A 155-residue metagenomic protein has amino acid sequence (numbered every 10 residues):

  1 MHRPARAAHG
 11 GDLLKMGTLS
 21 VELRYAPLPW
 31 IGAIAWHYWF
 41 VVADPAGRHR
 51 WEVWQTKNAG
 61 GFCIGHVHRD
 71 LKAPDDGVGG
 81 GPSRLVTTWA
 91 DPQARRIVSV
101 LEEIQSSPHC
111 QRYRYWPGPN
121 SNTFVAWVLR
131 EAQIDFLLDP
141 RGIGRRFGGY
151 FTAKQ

Functional and structural regions predicted by a protein language model:
H2-L85, Y115: Glycine-rich catalytic cores of cysteine/serine-nucleophile enzymes that process amide/ester linkages in cell-envelope
H2-R6, G17-L19, P27, R48 (+1 more regions): Activation targets extended, charge/polar-rich intrinsically disordered C-terminal tails
T56, F62-D75, P82-S83, T88-A90 (+2 more regions): Catalytic toxin/effector domains delivered as secreted proteins or via bacterial secretion systems
